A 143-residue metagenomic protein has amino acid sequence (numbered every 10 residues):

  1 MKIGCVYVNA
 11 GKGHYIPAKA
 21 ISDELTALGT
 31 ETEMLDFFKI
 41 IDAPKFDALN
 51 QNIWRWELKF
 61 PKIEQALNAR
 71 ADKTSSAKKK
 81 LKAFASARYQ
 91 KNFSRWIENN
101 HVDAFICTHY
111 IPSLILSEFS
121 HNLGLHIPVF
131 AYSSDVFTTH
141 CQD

Functional and structural regions predicted by a protein language model:
M1-G4: Extreme N-terminal starter segment of soluble prokaryotic enzymes
V6-V8, L35, Y132: Short hydrophobic segments within beta-strands
Y7-P17: A short, glycine/small-residue-rich beta-strand->loop->alpha-helix junction that serves as a flexible
K12, I41-A43, T138-T139: Flexible, glycine-rich phosphate/dinucleotide-binding loops and adjacent beta-alpha linkers at cofactor/substrate
A20-N99: Conserved N-terminal ligand/cofactor-binding loop architecture of enzyme catalytic domains
A69-D143: Active-site and donor-binding regions of nucleotide-sugar-utilizing enzymes
